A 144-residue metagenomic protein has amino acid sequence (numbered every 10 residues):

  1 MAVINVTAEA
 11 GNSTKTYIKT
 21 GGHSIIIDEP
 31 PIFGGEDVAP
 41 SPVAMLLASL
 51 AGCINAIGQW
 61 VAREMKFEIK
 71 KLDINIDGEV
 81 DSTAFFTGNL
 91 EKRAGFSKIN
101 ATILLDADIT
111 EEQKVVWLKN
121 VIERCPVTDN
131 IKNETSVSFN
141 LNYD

Functional and structural regions predicted by a protein language model:
M1-A48, Q59-D144: Extended beta-strand/beta-hairpin segments
L50-I54: Alpha-helical metal-binding/catalytic segments enriched in His/Glu/Asp
